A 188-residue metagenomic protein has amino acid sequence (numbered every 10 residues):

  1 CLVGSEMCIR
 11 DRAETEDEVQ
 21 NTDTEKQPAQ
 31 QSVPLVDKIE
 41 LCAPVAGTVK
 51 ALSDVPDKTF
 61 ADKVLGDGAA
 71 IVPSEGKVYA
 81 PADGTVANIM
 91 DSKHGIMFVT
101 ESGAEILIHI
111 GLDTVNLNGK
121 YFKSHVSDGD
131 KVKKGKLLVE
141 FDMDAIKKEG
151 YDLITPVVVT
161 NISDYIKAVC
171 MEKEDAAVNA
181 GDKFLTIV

Functional and structural regions predicted by a protein language model:
C1-G4, C8-D11: Single conserved hydrophobic/aromatic residue that forms the stacking wall/gate of nucleotide- or nucleobase-binding
E14-V188: Contiguous, well-folded functional domains in the mature portion of proteins
